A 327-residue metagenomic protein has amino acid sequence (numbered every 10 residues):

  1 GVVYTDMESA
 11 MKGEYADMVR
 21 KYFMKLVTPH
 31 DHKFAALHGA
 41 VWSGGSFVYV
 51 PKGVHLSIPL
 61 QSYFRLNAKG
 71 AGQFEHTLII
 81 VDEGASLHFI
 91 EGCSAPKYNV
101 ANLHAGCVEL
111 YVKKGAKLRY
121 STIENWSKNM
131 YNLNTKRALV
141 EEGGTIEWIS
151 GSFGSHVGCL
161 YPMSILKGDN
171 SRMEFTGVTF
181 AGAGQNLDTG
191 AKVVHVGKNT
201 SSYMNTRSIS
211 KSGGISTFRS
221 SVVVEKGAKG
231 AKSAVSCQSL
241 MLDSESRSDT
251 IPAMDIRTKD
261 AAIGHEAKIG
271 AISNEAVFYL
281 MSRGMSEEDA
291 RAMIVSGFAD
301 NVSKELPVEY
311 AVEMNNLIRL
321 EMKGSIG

Functional and structural regions predicted by a protein language model:
G1-M285, A299-G327: Conserved beta-strand/loop scaffold segments within soluble protein domains that form the structured core and edges
